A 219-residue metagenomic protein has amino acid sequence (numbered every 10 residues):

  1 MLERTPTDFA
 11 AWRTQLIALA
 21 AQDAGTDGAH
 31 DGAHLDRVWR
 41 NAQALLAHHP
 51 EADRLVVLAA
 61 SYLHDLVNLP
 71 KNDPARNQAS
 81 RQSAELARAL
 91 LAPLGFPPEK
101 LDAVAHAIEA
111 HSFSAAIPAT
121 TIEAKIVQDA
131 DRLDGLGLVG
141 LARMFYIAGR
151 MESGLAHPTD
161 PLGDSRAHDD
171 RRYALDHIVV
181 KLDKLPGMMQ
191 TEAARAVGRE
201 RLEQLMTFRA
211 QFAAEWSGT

Functional and structural regions predicted by a protein language model:
E3-A21: Short alpha-helical hairpin
R4-T7, D23-P50, L63, A116-T219: Divalent metal-dependent phosphate-bond-processing catalytic cores, especially two-metal-ion Mg2+/Mn2+ enzymes that act
A11, Q15, L58-S61, A103 (+2 more regions): Generic alpha-helical secondary structure signal
I17, G32, D36, R54 (+4 more regions): Short, well-structured alpha-helical segments
V38, Q78-A92: An active-site-proximal "capping" alpha-helix that borders the catalytic cofactor pocket
R54-D73, A79, S83, A103-F113: His-Asp-centered metal-binding catalytic motifs of divalent-metal-dependent phosphohydrolases/nucleases
L90-K125: Hydrophobic, well-structured mid-protein blocks that either form specific transmembrane helices
